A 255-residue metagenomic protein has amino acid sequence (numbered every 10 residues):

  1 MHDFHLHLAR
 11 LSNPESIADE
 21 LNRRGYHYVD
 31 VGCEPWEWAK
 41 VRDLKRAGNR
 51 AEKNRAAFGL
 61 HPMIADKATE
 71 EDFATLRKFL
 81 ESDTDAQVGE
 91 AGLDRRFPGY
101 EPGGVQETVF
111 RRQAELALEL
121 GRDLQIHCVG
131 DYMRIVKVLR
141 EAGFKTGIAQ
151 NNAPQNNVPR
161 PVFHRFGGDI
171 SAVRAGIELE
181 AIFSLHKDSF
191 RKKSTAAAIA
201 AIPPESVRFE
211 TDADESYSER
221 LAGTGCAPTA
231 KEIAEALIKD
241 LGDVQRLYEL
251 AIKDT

Functional and structural regions predicted by a protein language model:
M1-T255: Mid-domain alpha/beta scaffold segments of enzyme catalytic cores
